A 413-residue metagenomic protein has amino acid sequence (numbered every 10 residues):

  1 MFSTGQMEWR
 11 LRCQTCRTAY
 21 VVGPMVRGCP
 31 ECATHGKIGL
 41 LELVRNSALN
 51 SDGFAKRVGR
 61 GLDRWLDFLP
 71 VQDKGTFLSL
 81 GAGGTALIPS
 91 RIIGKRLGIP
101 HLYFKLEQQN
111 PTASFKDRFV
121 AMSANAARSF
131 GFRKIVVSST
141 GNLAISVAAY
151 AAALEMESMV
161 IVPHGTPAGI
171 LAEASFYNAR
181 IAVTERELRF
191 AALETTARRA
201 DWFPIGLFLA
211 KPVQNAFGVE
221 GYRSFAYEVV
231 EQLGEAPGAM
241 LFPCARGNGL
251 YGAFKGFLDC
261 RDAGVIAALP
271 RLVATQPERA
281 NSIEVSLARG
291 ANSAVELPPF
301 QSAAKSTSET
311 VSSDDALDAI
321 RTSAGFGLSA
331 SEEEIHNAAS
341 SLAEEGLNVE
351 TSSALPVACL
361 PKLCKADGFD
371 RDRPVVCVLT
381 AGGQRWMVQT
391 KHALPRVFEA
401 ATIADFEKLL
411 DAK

Functional and structural regions predicted by a protein language model:
F2-S79: N-terminal juxtadomain amphipathic helix that follows a signal peptide/anchor or precedes a small N-terminal auxiliary
G61-F132: Positively charged, low-complexity intrinsically disordered leader regions
D117-M122, K134-L154, A168-L171, R246-A253 (+3 more regions): Short glycine/serine/threonine-rich phosphate/pyrophosphate-binding segments that cradle anionic phosphate groups
S123, S129-Y150, L154-P163, P237-R246 (+2 more regions): A short, small-residue-rich loop immediately preceding and capping a beta-strand
M159-A236, Q301-L317: Small/polar-residue-rich loop-to-helix segments that shape phosphate-bearing ligand pockets
R189-A210, D259-T351, H392-K413: Active-site/ligand-binding loops adjacent to catalytic centers
F217-V219, C244-G247, S312, G346-S353: Short glycine/threonine-rich catalytic loop with a Thr-x-Gly-x-Asp
V357-K413: Catalytic phosphate/nucleotide-handling subdomain of diverse soluble enzymes
